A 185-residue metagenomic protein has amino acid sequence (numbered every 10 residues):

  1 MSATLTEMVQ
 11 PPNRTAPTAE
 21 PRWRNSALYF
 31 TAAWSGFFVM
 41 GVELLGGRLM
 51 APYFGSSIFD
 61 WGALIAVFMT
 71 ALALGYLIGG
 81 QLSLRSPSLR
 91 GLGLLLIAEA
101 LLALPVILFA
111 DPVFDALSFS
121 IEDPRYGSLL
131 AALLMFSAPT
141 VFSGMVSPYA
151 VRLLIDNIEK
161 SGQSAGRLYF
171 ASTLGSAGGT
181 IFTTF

Functional and structural regions predicted by a protein language model:
M1-F185: Alpha-helical transmembrane segments of multi-pass membrane proteins
